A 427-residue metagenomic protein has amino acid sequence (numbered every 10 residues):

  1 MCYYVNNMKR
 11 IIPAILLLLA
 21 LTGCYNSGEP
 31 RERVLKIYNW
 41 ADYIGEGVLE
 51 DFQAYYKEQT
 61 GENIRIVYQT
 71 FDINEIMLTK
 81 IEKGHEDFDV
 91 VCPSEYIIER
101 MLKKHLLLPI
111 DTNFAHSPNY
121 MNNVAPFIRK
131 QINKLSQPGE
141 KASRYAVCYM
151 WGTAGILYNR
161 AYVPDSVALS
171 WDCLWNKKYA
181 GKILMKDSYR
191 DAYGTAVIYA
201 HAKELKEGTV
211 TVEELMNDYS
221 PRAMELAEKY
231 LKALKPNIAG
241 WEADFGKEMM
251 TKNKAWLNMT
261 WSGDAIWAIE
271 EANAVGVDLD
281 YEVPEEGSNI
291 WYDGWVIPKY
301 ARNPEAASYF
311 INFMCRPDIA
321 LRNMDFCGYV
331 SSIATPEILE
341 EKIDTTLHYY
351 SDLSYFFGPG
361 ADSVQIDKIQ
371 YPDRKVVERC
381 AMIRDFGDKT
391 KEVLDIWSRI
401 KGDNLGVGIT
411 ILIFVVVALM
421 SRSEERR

Functional and structural regions predicted by a protein language model:
Y3-Y4: Short, positively charged and aromatic/hydrophobic N-terminal segments
I11-L21: Sec-dependent N-terminal signal peptides
Y25-K104, G402-V407: Early extracytoplasmic/lumenal segment of secretory-pathway proteins
N39, Y43-E46, L102-K254: Extracytoplasmic ligand-binding site segments that recognize negatively charged/polar headgroups
E50, D72-P109, N119-A142, I266-A272: Pocket-flanking alpha-helical
N237-Y300, E340-E341: Extracytoplasmic/periplasmic substrate-binding proteins
P298-V377: Mature extracytoplasmic/periplasmic domains
E425-R426: Conserved small/polar residues in nucleotide/adenosyl-binding loops
